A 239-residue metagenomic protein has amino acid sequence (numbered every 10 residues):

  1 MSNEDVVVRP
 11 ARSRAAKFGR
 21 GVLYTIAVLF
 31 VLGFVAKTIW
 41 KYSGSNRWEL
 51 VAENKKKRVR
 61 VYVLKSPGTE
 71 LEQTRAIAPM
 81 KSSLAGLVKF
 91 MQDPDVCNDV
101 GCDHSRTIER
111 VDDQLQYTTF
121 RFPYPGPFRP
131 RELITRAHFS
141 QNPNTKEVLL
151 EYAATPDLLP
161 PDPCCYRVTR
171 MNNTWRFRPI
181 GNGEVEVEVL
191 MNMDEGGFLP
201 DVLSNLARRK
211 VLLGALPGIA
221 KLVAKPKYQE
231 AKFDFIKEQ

Functional and structural regions predicted by a protein language model:
N3-Q239: Eukaryotic helix-grip
